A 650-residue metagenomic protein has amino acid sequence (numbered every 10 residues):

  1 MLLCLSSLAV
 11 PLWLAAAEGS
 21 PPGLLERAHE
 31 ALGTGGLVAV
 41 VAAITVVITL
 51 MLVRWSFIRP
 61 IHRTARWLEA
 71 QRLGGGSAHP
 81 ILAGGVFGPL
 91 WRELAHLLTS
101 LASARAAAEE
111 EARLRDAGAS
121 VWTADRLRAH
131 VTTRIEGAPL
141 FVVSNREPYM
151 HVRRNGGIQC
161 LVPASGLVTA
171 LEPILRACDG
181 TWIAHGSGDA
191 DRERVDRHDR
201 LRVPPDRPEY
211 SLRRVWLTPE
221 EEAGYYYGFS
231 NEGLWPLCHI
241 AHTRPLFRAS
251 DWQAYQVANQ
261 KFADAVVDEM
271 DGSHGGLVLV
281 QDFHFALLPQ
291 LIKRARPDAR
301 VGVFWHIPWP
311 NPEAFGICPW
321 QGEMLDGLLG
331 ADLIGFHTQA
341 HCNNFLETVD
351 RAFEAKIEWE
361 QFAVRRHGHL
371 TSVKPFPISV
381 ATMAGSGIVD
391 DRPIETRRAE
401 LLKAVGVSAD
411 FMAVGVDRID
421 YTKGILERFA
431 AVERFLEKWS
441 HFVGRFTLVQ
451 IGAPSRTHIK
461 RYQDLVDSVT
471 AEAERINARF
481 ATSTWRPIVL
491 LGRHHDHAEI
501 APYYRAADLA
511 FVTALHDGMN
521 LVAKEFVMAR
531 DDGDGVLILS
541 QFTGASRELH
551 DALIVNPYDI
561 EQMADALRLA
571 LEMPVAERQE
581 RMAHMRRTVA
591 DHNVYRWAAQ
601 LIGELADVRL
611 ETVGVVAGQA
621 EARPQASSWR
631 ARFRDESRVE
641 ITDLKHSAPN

Functional and structural regions predicted by a protein language model:
M1-R63: Alpha-helical transmembrane segments and their helix-membrane boundary motifs
G23, G85, S627-S628: Coil-to-alpha-helix initiation sites in intrinsically disordered, low-complexity, charged segments
V53, A83-V86, L515, A590: Residue-level signature of the cytosolic catalytic core of signaling kinases
R59-Q71, S77-L97: HAMP signal relay modules and closely related sensory coiled-coil linkers that couple transmembrane inputs to cytosolic
W67-G74, H96, S100-S103, A107 (+2 more regions): The DHp (HisKA) dimerization/phosphotransfer helix of two-component histidine kinases, specifically the helical stretch
G84-F87, W91-A112, R428: HAMP exit helix and analogous amphipathic coiled-coil linker helices
A106-P649: Catalytic cores of carbohydrate-active enzymes across secretory and cytosolic contexts
